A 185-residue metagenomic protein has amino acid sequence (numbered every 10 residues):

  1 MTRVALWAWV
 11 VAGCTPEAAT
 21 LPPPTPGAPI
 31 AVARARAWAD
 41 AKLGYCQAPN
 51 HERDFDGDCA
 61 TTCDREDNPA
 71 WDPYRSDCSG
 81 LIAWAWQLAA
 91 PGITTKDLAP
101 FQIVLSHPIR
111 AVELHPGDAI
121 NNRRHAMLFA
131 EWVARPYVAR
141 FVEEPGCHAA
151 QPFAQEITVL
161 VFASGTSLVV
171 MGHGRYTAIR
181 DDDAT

Functional and structural regions predicted by a protein language model:
M1-W9: Sec-dependent signal peptide recognition, specifically the positively charged N-region followed immediately by
A18-A89: N-terminal capping segments
A60, D64, F101-A111, T166-L168: Short glycine-aromatic motifs
R75-S79, L114, L168: Short alpha-helical patches at coil-to-helix transitions and adjacent helical residues in well-structured domains
L88-Q155: ...with weaker cross-activation on analogous glycine-rich loops/strands in unrelated enzymes
A154-T185: Low-complexity, Gly/Ser/Thr/Pro-rich intrinsically disordered linker/tail segments
